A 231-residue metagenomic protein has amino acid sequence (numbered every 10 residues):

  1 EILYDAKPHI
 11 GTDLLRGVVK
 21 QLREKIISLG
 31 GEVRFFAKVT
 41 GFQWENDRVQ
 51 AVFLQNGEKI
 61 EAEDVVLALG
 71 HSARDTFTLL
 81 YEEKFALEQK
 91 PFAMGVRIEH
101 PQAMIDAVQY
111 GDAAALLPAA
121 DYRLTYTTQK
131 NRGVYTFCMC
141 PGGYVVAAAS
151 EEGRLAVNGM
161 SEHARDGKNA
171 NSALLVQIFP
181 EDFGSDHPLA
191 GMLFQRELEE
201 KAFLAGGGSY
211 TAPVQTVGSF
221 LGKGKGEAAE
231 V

Functional and structural regions predicted by a protein language model:
E1-V231: Residues forming the flavin
